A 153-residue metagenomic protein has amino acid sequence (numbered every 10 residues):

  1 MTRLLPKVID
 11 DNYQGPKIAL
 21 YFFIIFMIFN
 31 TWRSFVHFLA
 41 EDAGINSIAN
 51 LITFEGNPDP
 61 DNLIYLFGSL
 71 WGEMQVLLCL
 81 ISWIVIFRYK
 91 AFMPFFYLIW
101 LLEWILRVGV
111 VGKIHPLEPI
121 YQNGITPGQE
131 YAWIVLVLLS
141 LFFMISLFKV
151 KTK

Functional and structural regions predicted by a protein language model:
M1-R33: Cytosolic juxtamembrane helix and N-cap/initiation of the first transmembrane helix
M27-S47: Transmembrane alpha-helix/helix-exit interface in multi-pass inner-membrane proteins
F29-W32, L101-V111: Aromatic-anchored segments of alpha-helical transmembrane domains
I48-W83: Core segments of alpha-helical transmembrane spans in multipass integral membrane proteins
A49, P119-I134: Non-cytosolic membrane-interface motifs at loop->transmembrane helix junctions
C79-F95: Juxtamembrane helix-break-helix junctions at the cytosolic face of small multi-pass alpha-helical membrane proteins
G112-P119: Juxtamembrane "helix-exit" motif on the non-cytosolic side of transmembrane helices
L136-K153: Membrane-water interface at the C-terminal end of transmembrane alpha helices
